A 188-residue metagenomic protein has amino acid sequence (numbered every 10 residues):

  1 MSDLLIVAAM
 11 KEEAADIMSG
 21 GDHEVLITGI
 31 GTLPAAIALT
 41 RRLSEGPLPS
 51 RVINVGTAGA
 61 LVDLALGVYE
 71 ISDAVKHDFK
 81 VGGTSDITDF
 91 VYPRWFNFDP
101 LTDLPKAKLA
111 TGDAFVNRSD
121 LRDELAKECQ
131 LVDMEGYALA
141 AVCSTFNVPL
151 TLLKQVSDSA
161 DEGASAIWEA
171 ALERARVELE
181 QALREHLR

Functional and structural regions predicted by a protein language model:
D3, E12-R188: Glycine-rich phosphate- or other oxyanion-binding loops that anchor nucleotides, phosphorylated ligands
